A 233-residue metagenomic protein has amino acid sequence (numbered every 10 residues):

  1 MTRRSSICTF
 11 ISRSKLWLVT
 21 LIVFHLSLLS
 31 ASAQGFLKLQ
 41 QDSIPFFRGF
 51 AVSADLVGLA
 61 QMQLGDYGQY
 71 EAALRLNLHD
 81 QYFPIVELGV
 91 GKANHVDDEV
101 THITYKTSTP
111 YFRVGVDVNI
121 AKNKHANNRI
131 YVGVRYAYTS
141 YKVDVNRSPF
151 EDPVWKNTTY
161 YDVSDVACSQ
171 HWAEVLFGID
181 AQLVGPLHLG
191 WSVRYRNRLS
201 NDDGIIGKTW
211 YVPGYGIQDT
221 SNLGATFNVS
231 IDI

Functional and structural regions predicted by a protein language model:
M1-I44: Cleavable N-terminal export/targeting peptides
L29-N77, N228-I233: Short glycine/proline- and aromatic-enriched beta-strand/turn motifs that initiate or cap beta-hairpins
F36-R48, Q81, A121-R129, L183-L189: Short loop/turn motifs that connect adjacent beta-strands in outer-membrane beta-barrel proteins
R48, D66-Y70, S108-F112, N128 (+2 more regions): Residues that define the transmembrane beta-barrel architecture of outer-membrane proteins
F50-G58, V86-V90, V132-Y138, W191-N197: Transmembrane beta-barrel strands of outer-membrane/channel proteins
V57-A60, D98-Y105, T159-D165, Y211-I217: Extracellular loop and loop/strand-boundary signature of outer-membrane beta-barrel proteins
Y82, E87-K156, V229-I231: Gram-negative (and chloroplast) outer-membrane scaffold detector with strong preference for beta-barrel transmembrane
V175, A181-I233: Predominantly the C-terminal beta-signal and adjacent terminal strand-loop region of outer-membrane beta-barrel
